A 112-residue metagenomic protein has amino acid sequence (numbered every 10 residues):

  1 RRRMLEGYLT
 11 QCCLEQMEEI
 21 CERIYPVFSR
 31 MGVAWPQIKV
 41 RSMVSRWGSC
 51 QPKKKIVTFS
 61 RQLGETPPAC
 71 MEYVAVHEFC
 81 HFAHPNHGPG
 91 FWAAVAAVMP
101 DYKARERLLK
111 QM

Functional and structural regions predicted by a protein language model:
R1-Y73, F82-M112: Active-site-proximal or metal-binding-adjacent scaffold patches in catalytic folds
E78: Walker B catalytic acidic pair
